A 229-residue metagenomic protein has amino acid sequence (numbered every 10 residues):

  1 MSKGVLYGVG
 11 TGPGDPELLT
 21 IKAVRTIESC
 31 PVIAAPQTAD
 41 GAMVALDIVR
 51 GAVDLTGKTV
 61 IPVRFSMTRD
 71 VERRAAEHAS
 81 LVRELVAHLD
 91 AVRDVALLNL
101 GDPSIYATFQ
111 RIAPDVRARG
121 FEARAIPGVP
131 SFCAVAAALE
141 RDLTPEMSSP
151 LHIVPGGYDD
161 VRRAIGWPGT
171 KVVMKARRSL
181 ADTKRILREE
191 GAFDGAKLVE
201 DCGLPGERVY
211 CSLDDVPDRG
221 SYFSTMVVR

Functional and structural regions predicted by a protein language model:
M1-P16, I21-E122, Y210, D215-V216 (+2 more regions): Class I S-adenosyl-L-methionine
L6, V95, I165-R229: A contiguous loop/helix-start segment that scaffolds small-molecule binding in enzyme catalytic cores
P13-P16, A39-D40, G156-D159, R177-S179: Short beta->alpha connector loops
P31, R93, E140, P168-G169: Residue-level detector of structured alpha->beta connecting loops
A35, I61-R64, A125, P145 (+3 more regions): Structural signal for conserved beta-strand scaffold positions within catalytic alpha/beta enzyme cores
D40-A42, T68, P130-C133, L180 (+1 more regions): Short gly/pro/ser/thr-enriched loop/turn and capping motifs at secondary-structure boundaries
V44, L100, P127-P130, G156 (+1 more regions): Short beta->alpha linker loops
S104-W167, P217: Class I SAM-dependent methyltransferase SAM-binding "motif I" and its flanking Rossmann-like core
